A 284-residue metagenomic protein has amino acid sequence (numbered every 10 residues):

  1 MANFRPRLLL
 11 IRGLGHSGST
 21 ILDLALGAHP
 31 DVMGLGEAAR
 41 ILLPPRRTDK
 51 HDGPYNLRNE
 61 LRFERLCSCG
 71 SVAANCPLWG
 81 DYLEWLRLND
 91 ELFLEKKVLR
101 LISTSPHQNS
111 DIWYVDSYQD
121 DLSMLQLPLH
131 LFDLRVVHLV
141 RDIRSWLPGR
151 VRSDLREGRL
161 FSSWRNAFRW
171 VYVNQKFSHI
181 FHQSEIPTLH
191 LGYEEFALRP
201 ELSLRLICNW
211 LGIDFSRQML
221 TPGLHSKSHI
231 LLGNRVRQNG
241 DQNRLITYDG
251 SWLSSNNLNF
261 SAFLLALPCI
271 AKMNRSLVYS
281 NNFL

Functional and structural regions predicted by a protein language model:
M1-L10, V151-D154, F181-H182, N209 (+1 more regions): PAPS-dependent sulfotransferases, especially Golgi type II membrane carbohydrate sulfotransferases
I11-D23: Glycine-rich phosphate-binding P-loop
T20-V32: A conserved segment at the C-terminal end of the G1
A28, G34, R40, S145 (+2 more regions): Active-site micro-motifs of SAM-dependent methyltransferase domains
H29-G36, L211-F215: A generic secondary-structure signal for well-formed alpha-helical elements
M33-D116, D249-S251: PAPS-dependent sulfation machinery
V98-I102, V173-F177, S203, A266 (+1 more regions): Alpha-helical packing segments of well-folded alpha/beta enzyme cores
S105-Q218, I230-I246: PAPS-dependent sulfotransferase catalytic domain
